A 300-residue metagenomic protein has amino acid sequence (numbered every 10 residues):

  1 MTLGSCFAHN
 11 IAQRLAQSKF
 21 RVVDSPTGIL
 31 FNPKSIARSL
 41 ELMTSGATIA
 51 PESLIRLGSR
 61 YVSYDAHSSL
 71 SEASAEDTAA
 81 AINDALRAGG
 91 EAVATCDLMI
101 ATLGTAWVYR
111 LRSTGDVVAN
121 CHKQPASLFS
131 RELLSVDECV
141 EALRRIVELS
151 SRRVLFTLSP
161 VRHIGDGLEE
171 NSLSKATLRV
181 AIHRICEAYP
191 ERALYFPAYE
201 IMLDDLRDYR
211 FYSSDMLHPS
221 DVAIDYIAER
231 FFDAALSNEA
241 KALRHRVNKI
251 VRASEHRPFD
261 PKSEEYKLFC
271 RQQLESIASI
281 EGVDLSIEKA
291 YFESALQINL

Functional and structural regions predicted by a protein language model:
M1-I49, A181-R184: Serine-esterase "nucleophile elbow" of acetyl-processing enzymes
I11-L15, R110-R112, I164-N171, R207: A short acidic (Asp/Glu
A50-N120: Active-site cores of enzymes that catalyze phosphoryl transfer or operate on phosphate-rich substrates
G104-A106, E148-S172, P197, I201 (+2 more regions): Active-site segments of SGNH/GDSL-like serine hydrolases that catalyze O-acetyl group transfer/hydrolysis on lipids
S113-V136: A solvent-exposed, charged loop/short amphipathic helix patch at secondary-structure junctions
K123-R131, S174-E187, H218-D221: Acidic, His- and aromatic-enriched active-site or binding-groove loops in soluble protein domains that engage sugars
L155, A176-D208, R230, A240 (+1 more regions): Extracellular serine-dependent O-acyl
S214-D215, R230-L300: Conserved catalytic region of serine esterases and O-acyltransferases that act on ester linkages in lipids
